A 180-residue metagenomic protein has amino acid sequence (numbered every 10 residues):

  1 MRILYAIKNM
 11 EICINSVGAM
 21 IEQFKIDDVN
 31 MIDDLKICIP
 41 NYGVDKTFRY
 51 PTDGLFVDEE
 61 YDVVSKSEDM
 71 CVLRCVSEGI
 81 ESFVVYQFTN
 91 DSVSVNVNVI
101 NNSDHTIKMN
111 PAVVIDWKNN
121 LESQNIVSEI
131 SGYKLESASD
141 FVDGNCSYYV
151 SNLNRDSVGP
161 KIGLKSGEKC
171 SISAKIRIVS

Functional and structural regions predicted by a protein language model:
M1-N98, N102-S180: Surface-exposed acidic/polar loop and edge beta-strand patches at domain peripheries
